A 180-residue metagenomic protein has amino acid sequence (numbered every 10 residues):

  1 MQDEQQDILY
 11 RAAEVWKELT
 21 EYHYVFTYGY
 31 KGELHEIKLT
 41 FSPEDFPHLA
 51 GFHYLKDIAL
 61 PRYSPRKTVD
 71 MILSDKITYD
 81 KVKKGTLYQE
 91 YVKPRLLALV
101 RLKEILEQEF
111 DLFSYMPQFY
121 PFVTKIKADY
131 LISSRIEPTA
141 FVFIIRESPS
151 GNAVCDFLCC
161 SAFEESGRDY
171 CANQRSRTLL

Functional and structural regions predicted by a protein language model:
M1-S133: An acidic, glycine-rich, mixed-charge low-complexity segment common to nucleic-acid enzymes
V100-L180: Conserved binding-pocket/active-site segment within a compact domain
